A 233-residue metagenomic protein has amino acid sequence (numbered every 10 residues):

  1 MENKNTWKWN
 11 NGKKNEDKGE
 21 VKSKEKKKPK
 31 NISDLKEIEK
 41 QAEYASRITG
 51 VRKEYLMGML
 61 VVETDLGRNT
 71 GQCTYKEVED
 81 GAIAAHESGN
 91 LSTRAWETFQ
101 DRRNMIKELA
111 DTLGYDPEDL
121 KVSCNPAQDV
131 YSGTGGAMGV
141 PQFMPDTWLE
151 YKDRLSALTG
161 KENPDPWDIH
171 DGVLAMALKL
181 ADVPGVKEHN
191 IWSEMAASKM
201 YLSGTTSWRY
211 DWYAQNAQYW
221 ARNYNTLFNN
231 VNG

Functional and structural regions predicted by a protein language model:
M1-N11, N31-D34, F99-G233: Non-catalytic cell-wall polysaccharide-engagement segments
K14-E118: Export/targeting segments at the very N-terminus of extracytoplasmic proteins
